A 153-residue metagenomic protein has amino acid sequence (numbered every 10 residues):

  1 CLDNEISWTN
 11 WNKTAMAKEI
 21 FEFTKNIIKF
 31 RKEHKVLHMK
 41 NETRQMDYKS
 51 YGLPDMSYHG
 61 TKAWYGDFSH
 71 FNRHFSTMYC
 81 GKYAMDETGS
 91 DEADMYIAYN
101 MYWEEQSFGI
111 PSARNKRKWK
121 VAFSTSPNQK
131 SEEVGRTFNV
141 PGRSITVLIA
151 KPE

Functional and structural regions predicted by a protein language model:
C1-E153: Carbohydrate-interacting/catalytic domains
